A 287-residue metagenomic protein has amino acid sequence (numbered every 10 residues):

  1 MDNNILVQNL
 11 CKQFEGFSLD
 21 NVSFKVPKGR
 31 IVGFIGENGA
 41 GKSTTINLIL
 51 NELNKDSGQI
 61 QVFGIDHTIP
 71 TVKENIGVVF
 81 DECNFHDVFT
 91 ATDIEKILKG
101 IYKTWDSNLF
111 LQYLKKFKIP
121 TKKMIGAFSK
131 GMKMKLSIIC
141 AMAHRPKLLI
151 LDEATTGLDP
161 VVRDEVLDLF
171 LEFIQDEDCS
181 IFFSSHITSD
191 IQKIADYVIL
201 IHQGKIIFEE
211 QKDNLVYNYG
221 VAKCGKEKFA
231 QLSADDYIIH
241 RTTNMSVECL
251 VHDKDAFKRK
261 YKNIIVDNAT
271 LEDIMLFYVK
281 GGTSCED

Functional and structural regions predicted by a protein language model:
D2, G29, Y217, N244-S246 (+1 more regions): Sequence-level motif detector for i,i+2 pairs with an aromatic at +2
D2-V7, K12-F182, T188-S189, K193-I194 (+1 more regions): ABC transporter nucleotide-binding domains
I69-T71, V216, F229-D236, D255-N263: Short loop/helix-cap segments at secondary-structure boundaries that form the rim of catalytic
T90, Q211, D267-T270: Short loop/turn segments at beta->alpha junctions
L167-V251: ABC transporter nucleotide-binding domain
Y237-D287: C-terminal coupling/interaction segments
